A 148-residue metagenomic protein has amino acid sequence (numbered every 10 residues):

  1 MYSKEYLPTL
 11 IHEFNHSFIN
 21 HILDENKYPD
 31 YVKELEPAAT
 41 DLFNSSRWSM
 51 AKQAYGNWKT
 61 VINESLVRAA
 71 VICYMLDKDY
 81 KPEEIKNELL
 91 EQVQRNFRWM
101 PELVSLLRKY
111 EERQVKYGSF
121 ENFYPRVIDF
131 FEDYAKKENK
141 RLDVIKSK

Functional and structural regions predicted by a protein language model:
M1-K4, H21, F120-Y124: Extended, well-ordered protein cores
Y2-I11, Y55-K59, N63: Alpha-helix N-cap/loop-to-helix boundary motif
S3, S17, S45-S49, S65 (+3 more regions): Generic serine detector
K4-E25: Active-site recognition of the HExxH zinc-binding catalytic motif
H12-H16, S65-A69, P101: Feature representing long, continuous alpha-helical segments
H21-N96: Post-HExxH zinc-binding segment in Zn-dependent metallohydrolases
A69-K148: Pan-zinc metallopeptidase signature
